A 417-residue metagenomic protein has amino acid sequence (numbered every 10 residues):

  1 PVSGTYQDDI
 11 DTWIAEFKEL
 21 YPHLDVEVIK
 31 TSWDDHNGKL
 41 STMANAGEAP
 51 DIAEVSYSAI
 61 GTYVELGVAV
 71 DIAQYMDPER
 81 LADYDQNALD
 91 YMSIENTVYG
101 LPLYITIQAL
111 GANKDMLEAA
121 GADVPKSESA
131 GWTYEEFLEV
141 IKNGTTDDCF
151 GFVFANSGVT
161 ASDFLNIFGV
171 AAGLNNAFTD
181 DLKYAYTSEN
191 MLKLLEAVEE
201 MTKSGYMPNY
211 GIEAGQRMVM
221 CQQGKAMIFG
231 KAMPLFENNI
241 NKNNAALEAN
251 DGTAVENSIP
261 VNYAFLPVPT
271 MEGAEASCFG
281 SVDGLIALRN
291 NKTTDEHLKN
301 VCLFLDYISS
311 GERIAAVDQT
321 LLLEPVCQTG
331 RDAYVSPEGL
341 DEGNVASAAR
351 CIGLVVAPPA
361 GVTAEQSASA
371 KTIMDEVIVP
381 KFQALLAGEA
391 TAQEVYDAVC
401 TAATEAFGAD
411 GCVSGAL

Functional and structural regions predicted by a protein language model:
P1-T62, R80-L81, E272, E296 (+3 more regions): Conserved N-terminal structural module of periplasmic/extracytoplasmic solute-binding proteins
D9, W13, K193-A197, D295-I308 (+1 more regions): Short amphipathic alpha-helical coupling segments at ligand-binding clamshell hinges and other catalytic/signaling
K30-K39, S58, A130-E136, N209-Q223: Short helix-initiation/N-cap motifs at beta->coil->alpha
A44-V55, V68-V70, D148-C149, Q223-L235: Alpha-to-beta junction loops
S56-A109, E118, L138, D163-F164 (+2 more regions): Hinge/lid segment of periplasmic solute-binding proteins
G61-V68, A88-S127, F154-D180, F279-R289 (+1 more regions): Periplasmic solute-binding protein
L138-K142, D180-G211: Glycine-centered hinge/linker elements that transmit conformational signals in sensory and ligand-binding systems
N238-A249, T253-N257, E272-E376, P380 (+1 more regions): C-terminal lobe and pocket-closing loops of periplasmic/extracytoplasmic Venus-flytrap solute-binding proteins
